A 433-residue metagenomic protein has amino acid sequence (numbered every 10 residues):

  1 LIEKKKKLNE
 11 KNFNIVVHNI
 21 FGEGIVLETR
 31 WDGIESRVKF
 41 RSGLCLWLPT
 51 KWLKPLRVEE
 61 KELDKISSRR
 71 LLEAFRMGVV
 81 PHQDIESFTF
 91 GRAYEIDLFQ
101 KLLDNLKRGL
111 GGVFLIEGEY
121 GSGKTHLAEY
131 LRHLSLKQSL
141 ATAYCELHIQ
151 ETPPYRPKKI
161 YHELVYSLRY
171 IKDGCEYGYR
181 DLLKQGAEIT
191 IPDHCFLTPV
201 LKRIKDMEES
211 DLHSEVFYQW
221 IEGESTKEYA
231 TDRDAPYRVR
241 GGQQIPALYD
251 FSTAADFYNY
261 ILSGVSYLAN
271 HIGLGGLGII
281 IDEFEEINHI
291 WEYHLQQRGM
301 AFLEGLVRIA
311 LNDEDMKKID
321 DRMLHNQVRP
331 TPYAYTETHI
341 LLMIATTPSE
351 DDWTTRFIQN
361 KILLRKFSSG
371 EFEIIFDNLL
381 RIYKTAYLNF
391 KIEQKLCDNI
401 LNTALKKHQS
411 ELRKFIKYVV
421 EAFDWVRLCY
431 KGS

Functional and structural regions predicted by a protein language model:
E3, N12-W52: Basic/aromatic-rich interaction segments and small domains that mediate binding to polyanionic partners
G33, W47-G112, K431-S433: A short, basic N-terminal segment
C45, Y387, L405-H408: The feature marks helicase ATPase cores and/or their adjacent C-terminal helical subdomains in SF1/SF2/AAA+ helicases
L48, C145, I362-R365: Hydrophobic residues at beta-strand termini and immediately following loops that shape nucleotide-binding pockets
E62-S68, D232-N399: The catalytic "switch" region of P-loop NTPases
R92, Q100, D104-N105, G109-L140 (+3 more regions): Secondary-structure-rich domain cores
L98, L127-L134, R156-S167, R298-F302 (+3 more regions): Alpha-helical scaffold elements adjacent to nucleotide-binding pockets in ATP/GTP-utilizing enzyme cores
V113-S122, H126-I272, I400-H408, L412-R413 (+1 more regions): P-loop NTPase nucleotide-binding core
